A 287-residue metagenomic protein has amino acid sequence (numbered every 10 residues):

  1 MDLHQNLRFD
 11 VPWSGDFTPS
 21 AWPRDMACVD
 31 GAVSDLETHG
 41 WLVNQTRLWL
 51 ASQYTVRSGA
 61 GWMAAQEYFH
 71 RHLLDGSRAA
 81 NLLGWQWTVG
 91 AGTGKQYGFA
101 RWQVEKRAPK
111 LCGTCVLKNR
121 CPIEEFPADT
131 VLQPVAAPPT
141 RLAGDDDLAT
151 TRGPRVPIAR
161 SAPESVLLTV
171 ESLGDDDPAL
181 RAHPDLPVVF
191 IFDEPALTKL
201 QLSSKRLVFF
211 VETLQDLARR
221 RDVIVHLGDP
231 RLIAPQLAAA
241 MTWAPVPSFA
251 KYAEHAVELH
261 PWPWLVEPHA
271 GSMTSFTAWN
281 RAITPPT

Functional and structural regions predicted by a protein language model:
M1-T151: Active-site-proximal binding-pocket segments
M1-W13, A21, S34-T38, G61-M63 (+1 more regions): Trp/Phe/Arg-rich N-terminal binding region typifying the photolyase-homology
